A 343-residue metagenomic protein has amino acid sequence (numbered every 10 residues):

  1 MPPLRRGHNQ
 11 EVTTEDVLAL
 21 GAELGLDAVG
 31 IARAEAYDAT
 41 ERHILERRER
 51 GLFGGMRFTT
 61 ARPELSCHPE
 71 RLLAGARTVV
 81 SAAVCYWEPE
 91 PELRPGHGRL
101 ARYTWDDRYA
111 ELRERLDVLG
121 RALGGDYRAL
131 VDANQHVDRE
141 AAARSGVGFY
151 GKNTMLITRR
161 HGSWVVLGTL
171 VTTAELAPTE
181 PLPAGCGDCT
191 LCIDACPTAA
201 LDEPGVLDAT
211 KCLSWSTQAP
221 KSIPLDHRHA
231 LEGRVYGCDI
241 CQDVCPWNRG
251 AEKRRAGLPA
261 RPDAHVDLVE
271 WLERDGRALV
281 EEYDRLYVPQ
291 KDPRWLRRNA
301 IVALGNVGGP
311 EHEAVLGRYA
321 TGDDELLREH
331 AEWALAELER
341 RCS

Functional and structural regions predicted by a protein language model:
L4-R5, N9-G185, E232: Auxiliary alpha/beta "docking" domains used to position bulky ligands
L26, L191-S214, R234-Y236, I240-L258 (+1 more regions): Iron-sulfur cluster-binding cysteine motifs and their immediate structural context in ferredoxin-like electron-transfer
G185, K221-V244: A conserved active-site cap/scaffold subdomain adjacent to cofactor or substrate pockets
Q218, P289-D292, A320-L327: Short coil turns that connect the paired helices of HEAT/ARM alpha-solenoid repeats
R261-R294, I301: Alpha-helical adaptor scaffolds
A278-E282, G309-T321, R340-S343: Amphipathic alpha-helical scaffolding segments comprising HEAT/armadillo-like alpha-solenoid repeats
R297-G309, E329-R341: Structural detector for internal amphipathic alpha-helices that build alpha-solenoid repeat scaffolds
